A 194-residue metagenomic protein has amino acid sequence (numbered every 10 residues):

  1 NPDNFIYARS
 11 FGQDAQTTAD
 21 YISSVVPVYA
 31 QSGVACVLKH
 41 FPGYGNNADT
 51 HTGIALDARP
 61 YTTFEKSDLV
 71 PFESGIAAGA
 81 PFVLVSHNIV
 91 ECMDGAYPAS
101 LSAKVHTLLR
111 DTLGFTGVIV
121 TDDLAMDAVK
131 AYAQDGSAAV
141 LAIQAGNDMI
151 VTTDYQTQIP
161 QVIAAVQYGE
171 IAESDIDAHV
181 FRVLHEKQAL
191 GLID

Functional and structural regions predicted by a protein language model:
N1-F5: Short, conserved phosphate-binding/catalytic loop or strand-edge motifs used in phosphoryl-/nucleotidyl-transfer
I6-F11: Short helix/strand-bridging catalytic loops that position acidic/His residues to coordinate divalent metals and engage
Q13-Y168, A172-D175, R182-H185: Second-shell residues forming the walls of enzyme active-site clefts
L190-D194: A short C-terminal boundary segment appended to hydrolase-like catalytic domains
